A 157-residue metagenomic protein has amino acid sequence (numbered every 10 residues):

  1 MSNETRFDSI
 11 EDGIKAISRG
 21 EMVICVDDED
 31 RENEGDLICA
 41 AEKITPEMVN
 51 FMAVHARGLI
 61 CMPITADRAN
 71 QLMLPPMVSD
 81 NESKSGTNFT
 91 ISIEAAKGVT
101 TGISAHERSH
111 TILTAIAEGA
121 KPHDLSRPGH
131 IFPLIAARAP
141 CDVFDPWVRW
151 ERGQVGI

Functional and structural regions predicted by a protein language model:
M1-I157: Catalytic domains of riboflavin
